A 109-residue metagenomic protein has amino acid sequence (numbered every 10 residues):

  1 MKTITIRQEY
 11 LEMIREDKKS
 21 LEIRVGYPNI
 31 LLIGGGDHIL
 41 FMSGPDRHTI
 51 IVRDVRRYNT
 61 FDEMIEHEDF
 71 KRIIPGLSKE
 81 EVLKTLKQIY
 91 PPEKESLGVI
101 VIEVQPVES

Functional and structural regions predicted by a protein language model:
M1-I33: Compositionally biased, charged N-terminal/linker segments
K2, H48, G98-I100: A generic secondary-structure signal marking the coil-to-beta-strand transition
M13, M64-S109: Contiguous surface segments at macromolecular interaction interfaces
H48-R57: Short beta-strand-centered aromatic/proline hotspots
R56-N59, E108: A generic structural motif
